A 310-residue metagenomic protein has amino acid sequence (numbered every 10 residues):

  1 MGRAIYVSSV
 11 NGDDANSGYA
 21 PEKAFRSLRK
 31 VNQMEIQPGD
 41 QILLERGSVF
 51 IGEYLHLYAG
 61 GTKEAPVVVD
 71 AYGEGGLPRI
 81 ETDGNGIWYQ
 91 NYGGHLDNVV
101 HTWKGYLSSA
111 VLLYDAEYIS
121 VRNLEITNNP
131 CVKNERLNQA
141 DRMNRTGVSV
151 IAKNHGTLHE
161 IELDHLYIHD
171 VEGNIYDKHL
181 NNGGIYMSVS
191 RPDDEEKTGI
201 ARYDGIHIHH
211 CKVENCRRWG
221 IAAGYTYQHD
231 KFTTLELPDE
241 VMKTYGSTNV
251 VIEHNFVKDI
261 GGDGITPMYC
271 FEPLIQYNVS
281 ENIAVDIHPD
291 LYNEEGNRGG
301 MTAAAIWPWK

Functional and structural regions predicted by a protein language model:
V7-E45: Acidic Gly/Asp/Thr-rich repetitive segments characteristic of extracellular carbohydrate-active and adhesion proteins
V10, E45-S48, G60, D70-E74 (+7 more regions): Beta-strand repeat scaffolds of extracellular/surface proteins
R29-E35, F50-G61, E81-T82, Y269: Short, T/G/N/S-enriched strand-turn elements that build extracellular solenoid repeat scaffolds
L43, G60-L137, D141, D170-D177: Right-handed parallel beta-helix/beta-spiral solenoid domain characteristic of secreted/periplasmic
L43, H56, V68-D70, R79-E81 (+10 more regions): Extracellular beta-strand solenoid repeats
G52-L55, G84-N85, Q90, L107-A110 (+7 more regions): Short glycine/acidic-rich loop motifs that flank beta-strands on beta-rich extracellular proteins
P66, G73-G75, E117-N128, G156-E172 (+4 more regions): Right-handed parallel beta-helix
